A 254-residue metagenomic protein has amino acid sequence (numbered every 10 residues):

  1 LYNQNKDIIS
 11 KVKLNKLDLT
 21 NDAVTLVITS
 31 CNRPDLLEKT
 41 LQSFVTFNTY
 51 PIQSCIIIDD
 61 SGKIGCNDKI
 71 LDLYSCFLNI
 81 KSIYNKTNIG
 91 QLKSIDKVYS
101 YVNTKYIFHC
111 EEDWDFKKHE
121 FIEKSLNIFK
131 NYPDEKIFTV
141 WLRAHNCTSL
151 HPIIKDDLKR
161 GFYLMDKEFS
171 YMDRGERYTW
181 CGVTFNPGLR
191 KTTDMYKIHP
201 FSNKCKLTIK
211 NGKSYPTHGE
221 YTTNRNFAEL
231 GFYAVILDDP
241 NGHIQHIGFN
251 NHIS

Functional and structural regions predicted by a protein language model:
D22-T25, S54: Cell-envelope/extracellular polymer assembly enzymes that use nucleotide-activated donors
R33-T46: Short, well-formed alpha-helical segments that are part of the catalytic scaffolds of diverse glycosyltransferases
K39, W180-S254: C-terminal catalytic/acceptor-binding lobe
F44-I83: Acidic donor-binding segment of Leloir-type glycosyltransferases
N85-Y101: Glycine-rich, basic loop-to-helix element that forms the pyrophosphate-binding segment of sugar-nucleotide handling
K105-D115: Short beta-strand-to-loop acidic/aromatic patch adjacent to the donor-nucleotide binding site
H119-T139: Conserved donor-nucleotide/metal-binding helix-loop-beta segment in metal-dependent transferases, i.e., the alpha-helix
F138-K155: Short beta-strand-to-loop element that shapes/binds the nucleotide-sugar donor at the catalytic cleft/hinge
